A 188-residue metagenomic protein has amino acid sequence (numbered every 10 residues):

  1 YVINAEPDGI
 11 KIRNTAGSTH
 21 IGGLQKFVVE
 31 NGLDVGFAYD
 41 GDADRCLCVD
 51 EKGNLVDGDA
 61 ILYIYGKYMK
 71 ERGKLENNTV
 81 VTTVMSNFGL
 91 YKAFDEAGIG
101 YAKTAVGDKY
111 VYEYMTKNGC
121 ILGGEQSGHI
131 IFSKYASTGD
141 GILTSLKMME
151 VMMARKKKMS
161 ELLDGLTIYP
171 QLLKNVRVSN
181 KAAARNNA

Functional and structural regions predicted by a protein language model:
Y1-R155, M159, I168, K174-V176: Phosphate-binding chemistry for phosphorylated carbohydrates and sugar-nucleotides
R155-L162, R185-N187: Extended hydrophobic-aromatic, low-complexity segments
T167, Q171-A188: Phosphate-moiety recognition in structured ligand-binding domains
